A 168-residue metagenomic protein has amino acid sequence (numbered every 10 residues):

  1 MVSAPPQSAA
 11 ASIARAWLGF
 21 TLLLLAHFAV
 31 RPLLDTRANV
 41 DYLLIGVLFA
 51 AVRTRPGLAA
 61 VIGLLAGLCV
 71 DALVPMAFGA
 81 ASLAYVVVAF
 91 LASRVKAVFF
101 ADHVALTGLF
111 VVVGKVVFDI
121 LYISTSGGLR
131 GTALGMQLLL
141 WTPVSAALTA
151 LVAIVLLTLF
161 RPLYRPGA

Functional and structural regions predicted by a protein language model:
M1-A168: Terminal, non-globular segments
